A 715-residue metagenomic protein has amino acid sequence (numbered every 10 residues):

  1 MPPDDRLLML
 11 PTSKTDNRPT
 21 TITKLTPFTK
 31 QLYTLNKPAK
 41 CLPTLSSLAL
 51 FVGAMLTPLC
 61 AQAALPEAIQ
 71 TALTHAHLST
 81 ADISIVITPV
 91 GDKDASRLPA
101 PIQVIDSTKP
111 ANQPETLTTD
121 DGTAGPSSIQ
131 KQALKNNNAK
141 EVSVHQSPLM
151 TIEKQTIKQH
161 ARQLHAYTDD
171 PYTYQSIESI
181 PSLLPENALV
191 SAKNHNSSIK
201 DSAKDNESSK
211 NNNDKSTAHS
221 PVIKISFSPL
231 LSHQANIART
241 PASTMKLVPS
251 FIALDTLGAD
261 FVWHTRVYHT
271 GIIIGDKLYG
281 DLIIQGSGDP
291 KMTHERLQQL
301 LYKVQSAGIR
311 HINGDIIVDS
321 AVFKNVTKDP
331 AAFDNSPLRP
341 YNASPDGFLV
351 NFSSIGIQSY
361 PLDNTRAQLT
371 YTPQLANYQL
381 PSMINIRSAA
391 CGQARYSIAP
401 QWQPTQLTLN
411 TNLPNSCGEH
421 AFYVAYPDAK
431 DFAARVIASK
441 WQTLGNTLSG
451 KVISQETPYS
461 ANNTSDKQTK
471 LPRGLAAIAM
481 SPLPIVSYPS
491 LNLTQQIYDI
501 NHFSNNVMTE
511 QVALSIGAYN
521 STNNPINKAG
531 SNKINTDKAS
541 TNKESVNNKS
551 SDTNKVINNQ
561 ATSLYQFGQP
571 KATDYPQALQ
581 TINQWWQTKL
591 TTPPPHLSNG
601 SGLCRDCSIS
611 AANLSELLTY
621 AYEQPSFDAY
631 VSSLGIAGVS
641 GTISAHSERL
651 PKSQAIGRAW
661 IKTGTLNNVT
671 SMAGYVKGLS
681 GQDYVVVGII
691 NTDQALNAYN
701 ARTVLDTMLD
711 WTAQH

Functional and structural regions predicted by a protein language model:
M1-K40: N-terminal secretory signal peptides that target proteins for export/translocation
P2-T12, P43-G125, I129-K135, K140-D201 (+2 more regions): N-terminal leader/targeting segments and the immediately adjacent pre-domain N-terminus
A64-A76, P110, E141-K193, K215-I225 (+6 more regions): Conserved serine DD-peptidase/penicillin-binding transpeptidase domain and beta-lactam-recognizing active-site
I85-I87, T265-V267, A673: Short beta-strand scaffold segments in enzyme catalytic cores
K93, K246-A253, I316, F348 (+5 more regions): Residue-level preference for non-acidic, small/hydrophobic
L231-I252: Short active-site loop at a secondary-structure junction that contains or immediately precedes the catalytic residue(s)
H233-R239, Y423, S601-C604: A short glycine/serine-rich beta->alpha loop
F503, A513-N524, T562-H715: Small-residue-rich helix-loop
